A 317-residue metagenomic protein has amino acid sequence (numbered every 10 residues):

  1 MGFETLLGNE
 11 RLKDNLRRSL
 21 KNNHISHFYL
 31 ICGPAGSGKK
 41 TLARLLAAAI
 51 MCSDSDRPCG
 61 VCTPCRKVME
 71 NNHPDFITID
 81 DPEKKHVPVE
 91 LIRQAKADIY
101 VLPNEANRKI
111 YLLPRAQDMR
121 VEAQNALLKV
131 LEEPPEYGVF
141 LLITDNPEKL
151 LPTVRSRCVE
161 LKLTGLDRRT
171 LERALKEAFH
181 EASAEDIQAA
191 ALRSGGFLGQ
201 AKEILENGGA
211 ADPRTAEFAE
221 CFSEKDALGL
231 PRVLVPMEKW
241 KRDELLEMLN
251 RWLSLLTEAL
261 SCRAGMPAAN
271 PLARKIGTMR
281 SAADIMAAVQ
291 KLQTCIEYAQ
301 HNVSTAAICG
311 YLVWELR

Functional and structural regions predicted by a protein language model:
M1-A49, P64-K67, E136-G138, N146-R251 (+2 more regions): Charged, glycine-rich active-site and insertion segments that engage polyanionic ligands
G2-E122: Clamp-loader machinery-focused feature within the broader ASCE/P-loop NTPase space
Y100, N125-L142: Conserved catalytic/switch belt of AAA+ P-loop NTPases
P114-R120, N125-E132, E148: Catalytic acidic motif of RecA-like/P-loop NTPases
